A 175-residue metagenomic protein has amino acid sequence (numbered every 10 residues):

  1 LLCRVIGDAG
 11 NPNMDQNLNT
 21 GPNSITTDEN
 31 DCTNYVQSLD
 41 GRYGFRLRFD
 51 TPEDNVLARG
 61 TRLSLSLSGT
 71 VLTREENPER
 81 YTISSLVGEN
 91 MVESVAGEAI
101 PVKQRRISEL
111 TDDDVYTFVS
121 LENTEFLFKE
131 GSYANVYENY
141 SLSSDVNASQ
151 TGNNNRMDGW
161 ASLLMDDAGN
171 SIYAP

Functional and structural regions predicted by a protein language model:
L1-P175: OB-fold nucleic-acid-binding modules
